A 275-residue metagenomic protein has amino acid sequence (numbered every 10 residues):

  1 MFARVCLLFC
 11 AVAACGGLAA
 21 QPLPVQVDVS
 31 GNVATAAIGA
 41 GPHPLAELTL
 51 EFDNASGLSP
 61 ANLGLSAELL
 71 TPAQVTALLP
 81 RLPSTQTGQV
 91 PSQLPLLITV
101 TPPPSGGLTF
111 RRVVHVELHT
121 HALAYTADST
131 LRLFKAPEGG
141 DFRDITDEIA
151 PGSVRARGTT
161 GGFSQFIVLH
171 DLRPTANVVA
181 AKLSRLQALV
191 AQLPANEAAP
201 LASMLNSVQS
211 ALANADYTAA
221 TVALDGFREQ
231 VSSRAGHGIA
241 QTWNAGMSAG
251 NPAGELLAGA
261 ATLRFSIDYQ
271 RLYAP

Functional and structural regions predicted by a protein language model:
M1-R4: Positively charged n-region of N-terminal signal peptides that target proteins for export
C6-A14: Bacterial N-terminal signal peptides
G16-A20: Sec/Tat signal peptide C-region and signal peptidase I cleavage site
Q21-A46, S56-P60, G107-L108, L123-N196 (+1 more regions): Proteolytic cleavage junctions
V25-V33, T76-L131, A195-E197, L201-N206 (+3 more regions): Proteolytic processing hotspots in large secreted/extracellular or virion-associated proteins and select intracellular
G39-L82: Predominantly extracellular/luminal regions of secreted and cell-surface proteins, especially disulfide-bonded
L48-F52, L65, L96-V100, V116-L118 (+2 more regions): Hydrophobic beta-strand residues in large extracellular and virion-surface proteins
H170-P275: Soluble extracellular-acting proteins and domains
